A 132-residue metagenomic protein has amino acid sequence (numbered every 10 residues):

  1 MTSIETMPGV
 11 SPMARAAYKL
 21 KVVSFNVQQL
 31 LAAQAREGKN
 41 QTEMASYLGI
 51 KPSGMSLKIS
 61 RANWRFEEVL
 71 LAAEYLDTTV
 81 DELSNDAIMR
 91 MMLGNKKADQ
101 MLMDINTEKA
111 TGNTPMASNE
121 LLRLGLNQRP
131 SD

Functional and structural regions predicted by a protein language model:
M1-A14, L57, N85-D132: Short, charged recognition helix plus adjacent turn of helix-turn-helix-like nucleic-acid-binding domains
M1-N40, N127: A short, Lys/Arg-rich alpha-helix, primarily the initiator
R36, Y47, Y75: Residues within the alpha-helical elements of helix-turn-helix
G38-N40, W64-E67: Residue-level signal for the short linker/turn that defines the boundary of a DNA-recognition helix
E43-A45: Short alpha-helical "recognition helix" segments of helix-turn-helix
L48-W64: Recognition helix of helix-turn-helix/homeodomain-like DNA-binding domains that insert into the DNA major groove
E67-E82: DNA major-groove recognition helix of helix-turn-helix/homeodomain DNA-binding modules
